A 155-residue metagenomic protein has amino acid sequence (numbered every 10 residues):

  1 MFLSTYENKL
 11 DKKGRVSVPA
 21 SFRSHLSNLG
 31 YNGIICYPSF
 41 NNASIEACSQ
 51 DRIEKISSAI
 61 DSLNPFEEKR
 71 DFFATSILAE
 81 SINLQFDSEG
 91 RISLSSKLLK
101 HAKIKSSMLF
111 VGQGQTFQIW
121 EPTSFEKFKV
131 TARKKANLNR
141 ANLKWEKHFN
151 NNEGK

Functional and structural regions predicted by a protein language model:
M1-E7, K12-R15, S21-L84, S88-E89 (+1 more regions): Flexible "stalk/tail and boundary" regions
